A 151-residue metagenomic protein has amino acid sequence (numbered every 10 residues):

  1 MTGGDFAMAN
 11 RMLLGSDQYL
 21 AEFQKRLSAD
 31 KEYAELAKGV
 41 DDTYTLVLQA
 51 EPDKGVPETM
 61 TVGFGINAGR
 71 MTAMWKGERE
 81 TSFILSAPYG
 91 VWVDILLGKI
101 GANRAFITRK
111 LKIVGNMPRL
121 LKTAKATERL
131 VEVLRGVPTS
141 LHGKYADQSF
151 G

Functional and structural regions predicted by a protein language model:
T2-G151: Feature captures hydrophobic
